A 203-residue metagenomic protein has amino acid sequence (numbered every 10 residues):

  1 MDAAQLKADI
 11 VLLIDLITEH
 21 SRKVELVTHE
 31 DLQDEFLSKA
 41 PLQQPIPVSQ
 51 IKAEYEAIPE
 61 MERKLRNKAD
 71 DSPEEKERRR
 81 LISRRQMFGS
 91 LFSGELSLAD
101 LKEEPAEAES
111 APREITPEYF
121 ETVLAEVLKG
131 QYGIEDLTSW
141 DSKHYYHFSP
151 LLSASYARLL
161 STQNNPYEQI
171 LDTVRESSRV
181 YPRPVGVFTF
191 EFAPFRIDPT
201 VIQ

Functional and structural regions predicted by a protein language model:
M1-Q203: C-terminal non-catalytic scaffold/interaction domains in large multidomain proteins
